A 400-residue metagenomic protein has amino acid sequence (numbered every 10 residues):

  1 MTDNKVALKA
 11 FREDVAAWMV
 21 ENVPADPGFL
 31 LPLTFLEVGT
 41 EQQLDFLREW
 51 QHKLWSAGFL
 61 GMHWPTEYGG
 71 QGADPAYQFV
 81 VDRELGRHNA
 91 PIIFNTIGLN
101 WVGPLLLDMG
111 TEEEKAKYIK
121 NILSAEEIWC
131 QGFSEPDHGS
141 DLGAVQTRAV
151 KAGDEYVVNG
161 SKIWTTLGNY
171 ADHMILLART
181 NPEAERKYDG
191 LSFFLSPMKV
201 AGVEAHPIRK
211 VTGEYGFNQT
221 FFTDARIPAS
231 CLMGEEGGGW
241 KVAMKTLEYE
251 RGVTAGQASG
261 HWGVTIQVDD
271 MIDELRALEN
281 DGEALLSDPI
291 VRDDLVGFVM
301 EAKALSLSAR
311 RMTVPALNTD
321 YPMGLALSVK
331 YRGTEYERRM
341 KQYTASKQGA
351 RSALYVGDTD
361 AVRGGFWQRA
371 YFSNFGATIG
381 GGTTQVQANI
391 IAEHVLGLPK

Functional and structural regions predicted by a protein language model:
M1-T96, K117, N121-S124, D273 (+5 more regions): Amphipathic, small/basic residue-rich leader segments at the start of a protein or domain
N4, D74-A76, V80-V81, W101 (+2 more regions): Glycine-rich phosphate/cofactor-binding loops in nucleotide/flavin-utilizing enzymes
N4-V6, F11, V203-L305, A377: Glycine-rich beta->alpha junctions and the first turn(s) of the following alpha-helix
F29-E37, N280, P289, K303-T359: C-terminal helix-coil-helix/basic helical segment that borders enzyme active sites and/or dimer interfaces and provides
F94-E113, G139-L142: N-terminal glycine-rich flavin-associated loop
A125-F133, L177: A short, Trp-centered hydrophobic/proline-enriched beta-strand micro-motif
T147-V150: A structural signal for short hydrophobic beta-strand segments in well-ordered beta-sheet cores
D154-E155, N159-H206: A short core secondary-structure module
